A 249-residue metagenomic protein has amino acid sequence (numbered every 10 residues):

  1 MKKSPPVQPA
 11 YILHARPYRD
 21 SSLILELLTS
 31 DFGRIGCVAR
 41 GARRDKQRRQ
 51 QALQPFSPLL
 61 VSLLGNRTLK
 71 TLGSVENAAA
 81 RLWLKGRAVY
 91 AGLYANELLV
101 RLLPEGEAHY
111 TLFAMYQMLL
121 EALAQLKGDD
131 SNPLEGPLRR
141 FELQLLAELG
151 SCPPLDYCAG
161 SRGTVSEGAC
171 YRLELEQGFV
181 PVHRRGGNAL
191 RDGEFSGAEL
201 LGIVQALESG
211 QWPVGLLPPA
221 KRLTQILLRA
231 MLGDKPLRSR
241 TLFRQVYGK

Functional and structural regions predicted by a protein language model:
M1-I24, L28-K249: Non-catalytic alpha-helical scaffolds and adjoining flexible linkers that form interface surfaces for assembly
